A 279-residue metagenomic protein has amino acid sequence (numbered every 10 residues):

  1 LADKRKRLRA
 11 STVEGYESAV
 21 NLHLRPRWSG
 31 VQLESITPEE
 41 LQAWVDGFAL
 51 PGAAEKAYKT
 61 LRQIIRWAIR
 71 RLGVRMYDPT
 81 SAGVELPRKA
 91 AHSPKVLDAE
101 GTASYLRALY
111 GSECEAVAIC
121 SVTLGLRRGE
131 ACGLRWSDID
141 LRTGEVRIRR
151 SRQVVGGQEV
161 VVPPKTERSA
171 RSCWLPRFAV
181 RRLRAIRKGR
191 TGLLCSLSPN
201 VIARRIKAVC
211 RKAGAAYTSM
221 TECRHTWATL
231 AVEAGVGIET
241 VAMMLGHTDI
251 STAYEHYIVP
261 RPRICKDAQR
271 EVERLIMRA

Functional and structural regions predicted by a protein language model:
A2-M76, T80, A91-S93, S112 (+2 more regions): N-terminal core-binding DNA-recognition domain of tyrosine site-specific recombinases/integrases
P38, R107, G133, L141 (+2 more regions): Phosphate-coordinating loops and pocket residues in cytosolic domains that bind phosphorylated ligands
P51-K59, R70-L134, R142, Q153 (+5 more regions): Basic, Lys/Arg- and aromatic-enriched nucleic-acid-binding interface segment
G52, R70, I119, T123 (+5 more regions): C-terminal catalytic core of tyrosine-transesterase DNA break-rejoin enzymes
I64, V96-E100, S151-V154, L175-A216: Active-site/catalytic core of tyrosine-dependent DNA strand-transfer enzymes
D138-E145, Y217, V236-H256: Short, polar N-cap/turn motifs at the start of nucleic acid-interacting alpha helices
T143, V154-A179, T191, A234 (+2 more regions): C-terminal secondary-structure termini that scaffold catalytic or DNA-interacting sites
